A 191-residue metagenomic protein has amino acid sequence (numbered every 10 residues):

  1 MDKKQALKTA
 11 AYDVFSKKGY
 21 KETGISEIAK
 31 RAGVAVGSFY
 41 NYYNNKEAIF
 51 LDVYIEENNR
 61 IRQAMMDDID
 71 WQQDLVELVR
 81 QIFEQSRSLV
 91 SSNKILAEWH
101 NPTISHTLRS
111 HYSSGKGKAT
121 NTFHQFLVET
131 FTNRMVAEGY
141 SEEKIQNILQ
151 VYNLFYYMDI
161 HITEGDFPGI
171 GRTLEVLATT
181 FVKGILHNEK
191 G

Functional and structural regions predicted by a protein language model:
K4, Y12, S16, M66 (+3 more regions): Solvent-exposed, non-membrane alpha-helical residues enriched in polar/charged side chains
A6, V14-A48, D52: Helix-turn-helix
K46, V53, E57, I61 (+4 more regions): Hydrophobic/aromatic residues within well-ordered alpha-helical segments
D52, E56, M66-S92, L149: Hydrophobic alpha-helical connector segments
R60, Q85-N93, F155-M158, G184 (+1 more regions): Phosphate/oxyanion-binding loops and surfaces in catalytic or ligand/nucleic-acid-binding neighborhoods
R62, R109-G139, Q146-N147, R172: Amphipathic alpha-helical packing segments from all-alpha helical-bundle domains
S88-S114, I160-E164: Amphipathic alpha-helical segments used for helix-helix packing
M135-T180, E189-G191: Hydrophobic/aromatic-rich alpha-helical bundle segments in the mid-to-C-terminal region
